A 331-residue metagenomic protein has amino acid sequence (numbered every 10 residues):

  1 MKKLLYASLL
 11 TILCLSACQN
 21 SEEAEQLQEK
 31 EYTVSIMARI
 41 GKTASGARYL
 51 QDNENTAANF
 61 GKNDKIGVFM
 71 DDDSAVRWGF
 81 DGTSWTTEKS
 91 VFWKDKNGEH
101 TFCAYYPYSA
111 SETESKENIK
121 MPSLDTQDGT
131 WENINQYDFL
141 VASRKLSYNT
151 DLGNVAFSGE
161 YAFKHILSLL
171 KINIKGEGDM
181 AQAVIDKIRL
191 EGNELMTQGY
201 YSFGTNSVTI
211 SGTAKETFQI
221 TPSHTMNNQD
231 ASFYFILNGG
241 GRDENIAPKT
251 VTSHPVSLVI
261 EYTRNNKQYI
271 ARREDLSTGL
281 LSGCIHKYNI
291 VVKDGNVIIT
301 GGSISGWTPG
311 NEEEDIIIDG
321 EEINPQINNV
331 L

Functional and structural regions predicted by a protein language model:
K2-T11, L15-L331: Sec-type signal peptide cleavage vicinity
